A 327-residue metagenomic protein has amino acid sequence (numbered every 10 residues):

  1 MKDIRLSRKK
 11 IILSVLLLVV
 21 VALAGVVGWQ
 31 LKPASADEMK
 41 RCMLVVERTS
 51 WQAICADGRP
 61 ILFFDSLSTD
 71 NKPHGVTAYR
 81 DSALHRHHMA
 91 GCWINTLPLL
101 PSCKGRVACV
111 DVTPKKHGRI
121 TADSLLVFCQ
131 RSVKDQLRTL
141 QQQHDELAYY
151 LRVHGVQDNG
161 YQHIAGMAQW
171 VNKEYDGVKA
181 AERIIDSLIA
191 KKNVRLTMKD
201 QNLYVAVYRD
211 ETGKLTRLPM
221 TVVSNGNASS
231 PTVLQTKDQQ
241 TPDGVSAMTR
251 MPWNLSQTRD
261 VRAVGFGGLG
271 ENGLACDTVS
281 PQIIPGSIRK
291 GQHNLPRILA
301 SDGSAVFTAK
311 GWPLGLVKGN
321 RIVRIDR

Functional and structural regions predicted by a protein language model:
M1-R8: N-terminal Lys/Arg-rich, disordered targeting/topogenic segments
I12-V26: Hydrophobic membrane-insertion alpha-helices, especially the h-region of bacterial N-terminal signal peptides
A22-A36: Membrane-interface motif at the C-terminal end of an N-terminal transmembrane signal
Q30-L31, R86, V207-V223, K237-S301 (+1 more regions): Flexible, gly/ser-rich surface segments that form the specificity/activation loops bordering the active-site cleft
P33-V46: N-terminal export/targeting and maturation segments
D37-M39, L84-H87, N227: Short, surface-exposed loop/turn motifs at beta-strand boundaries within globular domains
M43-R195, G303-T308, P313-R321: Catalytic histidine site
L100-I120, H163-Y204, Y208-T258: Conserved active-site neighborhood of the chymotrypsin/trypsin-like protease fold
